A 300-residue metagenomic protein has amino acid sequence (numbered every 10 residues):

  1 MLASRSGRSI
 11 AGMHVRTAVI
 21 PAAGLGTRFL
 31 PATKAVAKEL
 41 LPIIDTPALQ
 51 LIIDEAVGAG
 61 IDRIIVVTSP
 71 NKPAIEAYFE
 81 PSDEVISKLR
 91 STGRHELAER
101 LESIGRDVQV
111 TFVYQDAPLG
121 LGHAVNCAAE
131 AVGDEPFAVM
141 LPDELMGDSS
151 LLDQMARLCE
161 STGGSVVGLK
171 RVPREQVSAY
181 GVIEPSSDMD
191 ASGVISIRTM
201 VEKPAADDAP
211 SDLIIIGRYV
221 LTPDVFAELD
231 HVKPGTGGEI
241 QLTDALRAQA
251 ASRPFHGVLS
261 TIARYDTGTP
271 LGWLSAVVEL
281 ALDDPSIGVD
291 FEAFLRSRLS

Functional and structural regions predicted by a protein language model:
M1-H14, A293-S300: Basic/polar N-terminal segments that are highly enriched at the extreme N-terminus, encompassing both cleavable
L2, I10-R90, Q115, L151-L152: N-terminal glycine-rich phosphate-binding loop and ensuing alpha1 helix
H14, G60-I61, G133, S161 (+1 more regions): Short loop/turn motifs at secondary-structure junctions
T17, D62-I64, Q109, P136 (+3 more regions): Residues at the starts of beta-strands that form the adenosine-phosphate
A48-I52, H123-C127, A245: Well-ordered alpha-helical segments embedded in enzymatic catalytic cores
I75-A77, V85-K88, H95-P185, P223 (+1 more regions): Conserved beta-loop-beta/alpha segment of the NTase-like Rossmann-fold superfamily that binds/positions NTPs
A138, A156-E160, D188-A293: Catalytic-core segments of class I nucleotidyltransferases/pyrophosphorylases that form NMP-activated intermediates
